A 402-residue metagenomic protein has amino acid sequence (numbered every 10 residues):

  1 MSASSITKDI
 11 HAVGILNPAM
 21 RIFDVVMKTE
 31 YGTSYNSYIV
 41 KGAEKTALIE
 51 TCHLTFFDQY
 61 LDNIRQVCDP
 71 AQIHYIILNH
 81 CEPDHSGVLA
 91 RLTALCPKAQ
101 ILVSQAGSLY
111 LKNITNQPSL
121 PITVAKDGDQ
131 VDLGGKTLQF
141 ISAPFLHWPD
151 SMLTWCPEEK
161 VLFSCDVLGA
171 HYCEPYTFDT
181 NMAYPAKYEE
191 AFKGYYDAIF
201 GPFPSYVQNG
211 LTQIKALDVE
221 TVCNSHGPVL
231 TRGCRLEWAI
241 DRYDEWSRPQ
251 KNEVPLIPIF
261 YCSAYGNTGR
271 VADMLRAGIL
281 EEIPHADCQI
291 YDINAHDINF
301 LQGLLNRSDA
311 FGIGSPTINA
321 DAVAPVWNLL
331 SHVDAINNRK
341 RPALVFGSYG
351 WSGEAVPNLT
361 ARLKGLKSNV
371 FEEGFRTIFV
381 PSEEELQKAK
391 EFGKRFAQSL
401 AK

Functional and structural regions predicted by a protein language model:
A3-Q66, L153-C156, K160-S164, T268: Conserved beta-strand hairpin/beta-sheet module of binuclear metal-dependent hydrolase folds, prominently
S5-K8, V103-S151, F203-N209: Metallo-beta-lactamase
I49-T51, I73-C81, I101-Q105, L162-C165 (+1 more regions): Active-site neighborhood of phospho(di)ester-bond hydrolases with catalytic His/Asp-centered motifs
T55-L102: Active-site metal-binding motif and surrounding structural segment of the metallo-beta-lactamase
V88, H296-L301: Short acidic active-site motifs
H147-S151, E159, V167-G201, W246-N252: Active-site-proximal loop/helix segment associated with metal-binding centers of metalloenzymes
E174, Y184-V222, G227-V229, M274-Y291 (+1 more regions): FMN-binding flavodoxin-like domain, especially the glycine-rich phosphate-binding loop
H226-P255: Terminal amphipathic helices with adjacent charged low-complexity linkers/tails
